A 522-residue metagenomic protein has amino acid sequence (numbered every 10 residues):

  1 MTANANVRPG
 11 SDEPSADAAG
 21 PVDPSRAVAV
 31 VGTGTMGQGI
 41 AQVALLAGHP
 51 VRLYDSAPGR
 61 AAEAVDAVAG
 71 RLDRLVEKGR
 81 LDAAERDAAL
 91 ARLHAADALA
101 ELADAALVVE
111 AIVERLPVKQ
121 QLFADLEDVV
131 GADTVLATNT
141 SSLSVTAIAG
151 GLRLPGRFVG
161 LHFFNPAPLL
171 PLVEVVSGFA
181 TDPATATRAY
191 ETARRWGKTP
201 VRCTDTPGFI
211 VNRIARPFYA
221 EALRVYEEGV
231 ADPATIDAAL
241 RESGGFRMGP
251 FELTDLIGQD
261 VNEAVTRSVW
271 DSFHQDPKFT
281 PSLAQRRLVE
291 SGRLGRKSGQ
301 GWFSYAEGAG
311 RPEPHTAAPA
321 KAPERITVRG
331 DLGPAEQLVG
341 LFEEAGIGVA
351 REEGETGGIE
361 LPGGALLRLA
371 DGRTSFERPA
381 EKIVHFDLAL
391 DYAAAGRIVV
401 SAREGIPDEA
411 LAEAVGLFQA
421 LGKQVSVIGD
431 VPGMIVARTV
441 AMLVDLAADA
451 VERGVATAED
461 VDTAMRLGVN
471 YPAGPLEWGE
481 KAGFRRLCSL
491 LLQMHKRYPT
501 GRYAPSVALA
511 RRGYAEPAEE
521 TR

Functional and structural regions predicted by a protein language model:
T2-D23, A47, K198-D205, P217 (+2 more regions): NAD(P)-dependent Rossmann-like dehydrogenase/reductase catalytic/cofactor-binding core
A3-S15, S25, L46, P50-A106 (+2 more regions): Conserved N-terminal Rossmann-fold NAD(P) cofactor-binding segment
S25-G32: Beta1/beta-strand and adjacent pyrophosphate-binding region of the FAD-binding site in flavoprotein oxidoreductases
T33-G34, D331: Glycine-rich Rossmann-fold phosphate-binding loop(s) that bind the pyrophosphate of adenine dinucleotide cofactors
G37-Q38: N-terminal Rossmann-fold NAD(P) dinucleotide-binding loop
A41, L45: Gly/Ala-rich phosphate-binding loop of Rossmann-like dinucleotide-binding domains, activating on the conserved
R60, R74-L136, L143, A350-E377: Rossmann-like NAD(P)-binding element
Q121-L172, S177-Y190, E360-L411: Rossmann-fold NAD(P)-binding glycine/threonine-rich loop
